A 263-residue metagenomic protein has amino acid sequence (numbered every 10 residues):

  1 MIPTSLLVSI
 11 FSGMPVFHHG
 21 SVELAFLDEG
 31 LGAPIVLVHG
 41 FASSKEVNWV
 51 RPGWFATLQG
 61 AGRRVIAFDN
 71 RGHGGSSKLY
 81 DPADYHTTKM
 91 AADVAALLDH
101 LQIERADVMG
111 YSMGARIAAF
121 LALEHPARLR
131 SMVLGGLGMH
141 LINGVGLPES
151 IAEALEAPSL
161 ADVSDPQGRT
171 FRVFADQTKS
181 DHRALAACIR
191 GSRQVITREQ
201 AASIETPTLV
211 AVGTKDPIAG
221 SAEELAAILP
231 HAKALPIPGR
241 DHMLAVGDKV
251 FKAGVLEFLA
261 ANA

Functional and structural regions predicted by a protein language model:
V22-S77: Conserved HGGG/HGGXW glycine-rich cap/lid loop of the alpha/beta-hydrolase fold
H39, A106, G110-A115: Conserved alpha/beta-hydrolase "nucleophile elbow" surrounding the catalytic nucleophile
V50, T57-G60, I66-D107: Active-site loop/oxyanion-hole signature of alpha/beta-hydrolase fold enzymes
R116-E124, R128-S159: Flexible "cap/lid" loop of the alpha/beta hydrolase fold
R172-T197: Hydrophobic, aromatic-rich cap/lid helix
I204, V210-V212: Short beta-strand/loop motif that positions the catalytic acidic residue of the alpha/beta-hydrolase fold
P217-A222: Conserved alpha/beta-hydrolase "acid-adjacent" motif
I237-A263: Catalytic active-site module of serine/aspartate enzymes centered on a nucleophile-bearing elbow/loop
